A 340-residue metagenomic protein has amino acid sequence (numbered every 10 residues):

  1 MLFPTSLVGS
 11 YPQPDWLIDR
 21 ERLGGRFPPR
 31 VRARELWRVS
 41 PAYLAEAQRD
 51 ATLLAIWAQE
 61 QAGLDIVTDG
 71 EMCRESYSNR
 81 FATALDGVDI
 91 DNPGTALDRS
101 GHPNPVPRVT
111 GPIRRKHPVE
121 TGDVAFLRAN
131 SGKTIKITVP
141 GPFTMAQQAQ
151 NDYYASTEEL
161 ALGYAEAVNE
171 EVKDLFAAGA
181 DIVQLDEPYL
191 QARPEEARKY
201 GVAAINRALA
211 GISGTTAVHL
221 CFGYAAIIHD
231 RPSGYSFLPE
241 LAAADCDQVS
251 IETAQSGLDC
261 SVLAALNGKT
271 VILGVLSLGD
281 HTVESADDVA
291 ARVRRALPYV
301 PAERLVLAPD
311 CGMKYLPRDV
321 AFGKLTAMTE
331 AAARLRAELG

Functional and structural regions predicted by a protein language model:
M1-G340: Domain-level signal for soluble alpha/beta catalytic cores
